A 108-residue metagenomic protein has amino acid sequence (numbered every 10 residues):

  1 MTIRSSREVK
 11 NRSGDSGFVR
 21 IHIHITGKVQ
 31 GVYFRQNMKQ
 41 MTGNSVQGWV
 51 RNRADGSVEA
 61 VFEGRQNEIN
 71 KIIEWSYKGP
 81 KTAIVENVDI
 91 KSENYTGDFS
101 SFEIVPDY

Functional and structural regions predicted by a protein language model:
M1-Y108: Intrinsically disordered, low-complexity, mixed-charge
